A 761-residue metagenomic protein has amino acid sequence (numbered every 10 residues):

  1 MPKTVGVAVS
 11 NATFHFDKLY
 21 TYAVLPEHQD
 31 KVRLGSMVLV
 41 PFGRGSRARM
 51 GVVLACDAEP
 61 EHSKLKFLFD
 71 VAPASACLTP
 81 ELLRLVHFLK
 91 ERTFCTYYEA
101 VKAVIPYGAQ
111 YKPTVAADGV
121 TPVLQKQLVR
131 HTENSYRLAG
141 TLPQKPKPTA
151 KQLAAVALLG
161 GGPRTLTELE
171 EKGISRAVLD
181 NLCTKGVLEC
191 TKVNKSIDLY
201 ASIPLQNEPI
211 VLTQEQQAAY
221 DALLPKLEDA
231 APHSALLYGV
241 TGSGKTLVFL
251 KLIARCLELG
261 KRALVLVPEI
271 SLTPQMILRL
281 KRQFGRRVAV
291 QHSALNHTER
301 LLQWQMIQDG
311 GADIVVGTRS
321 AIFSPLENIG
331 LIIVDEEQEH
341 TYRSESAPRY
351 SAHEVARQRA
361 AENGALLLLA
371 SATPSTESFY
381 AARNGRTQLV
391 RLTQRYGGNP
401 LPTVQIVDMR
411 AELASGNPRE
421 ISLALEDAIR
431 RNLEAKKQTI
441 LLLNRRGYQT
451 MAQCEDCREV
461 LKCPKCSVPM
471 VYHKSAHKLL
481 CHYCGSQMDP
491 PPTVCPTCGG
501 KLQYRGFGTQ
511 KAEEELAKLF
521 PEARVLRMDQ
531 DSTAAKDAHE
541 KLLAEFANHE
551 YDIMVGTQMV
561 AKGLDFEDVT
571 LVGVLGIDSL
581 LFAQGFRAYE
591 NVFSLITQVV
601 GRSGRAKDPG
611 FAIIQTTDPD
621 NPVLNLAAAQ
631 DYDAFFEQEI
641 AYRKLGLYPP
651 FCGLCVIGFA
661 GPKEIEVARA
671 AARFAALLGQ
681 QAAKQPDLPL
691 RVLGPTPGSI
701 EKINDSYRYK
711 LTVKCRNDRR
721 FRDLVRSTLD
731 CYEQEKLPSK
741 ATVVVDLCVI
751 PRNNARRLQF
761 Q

Functional and structural regions predicted by a protein language model:
M1-S371, R383-N399, Q681, R719-Q761: Accessory, non-ATPase domains that flank or precede helicase/AAA+ motor cores in DNA-metabolism machines
P2-T4, D17, S46, K436 (+4 more regions): A general secondary-structure signal for short beta-strands and their flanking turns/coil in non-transmembrane regions
T4, D17, V32-L34, A424 (+2 more regions): A short, contiguous, amphipathic alpha-helix enriched in charged residues
T13, F520-A523, L678-R691, E735-K740: Short secondary-structure junctions
P60-S75, T696-G698, K702-K714: Solvent-exposed, membrane-proximal periplasmic/extracellular interface segments of envelope transport and secretion
N207-T213, Q217, D221, A230-A668 (+4 more regions): Inter-lobe coupling/hinge segments of SF2-like helicase ATPases
A676, Q680-I703, Y707, V743 (+2 more regions): A carboxyl-terminal module marker
